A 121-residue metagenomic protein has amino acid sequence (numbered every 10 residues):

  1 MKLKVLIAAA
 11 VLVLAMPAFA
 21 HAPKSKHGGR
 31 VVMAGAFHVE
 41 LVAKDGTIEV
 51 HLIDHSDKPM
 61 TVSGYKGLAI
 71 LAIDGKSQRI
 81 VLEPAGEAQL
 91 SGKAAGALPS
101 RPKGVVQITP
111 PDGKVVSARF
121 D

Functional and structural regions predicted by a protein language model:
K2-K4: Bacterial Sec-dependent N-terminal signal peptides
I7-P17: Bacterial N-terminal signal peptides
A15-D121: Intrinsically disordered, low-complexity terminal tails/loops enriched in metal-binding residues
